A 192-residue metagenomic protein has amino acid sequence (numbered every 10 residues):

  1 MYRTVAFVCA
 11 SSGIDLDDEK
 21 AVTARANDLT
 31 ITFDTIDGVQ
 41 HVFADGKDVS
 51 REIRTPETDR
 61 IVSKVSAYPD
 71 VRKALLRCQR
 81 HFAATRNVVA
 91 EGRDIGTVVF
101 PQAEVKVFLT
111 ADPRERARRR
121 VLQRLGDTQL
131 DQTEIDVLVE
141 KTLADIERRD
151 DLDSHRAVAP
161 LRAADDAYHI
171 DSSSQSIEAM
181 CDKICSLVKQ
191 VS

Functional and structural regions predicted by a protein language model:
M1-P56: N-terminal phosphate/diphosphate-binding loop that engages ATP/GTP or pyrophosphate donors across diverse enzyme folds
T4, R25, A74, K141-D145 (+1 more regions): Amphipathic alpha-helical interaction/coupling elements
V8-S12, T32, Y68, C78 (+4 more regions): Conserved, well-folded catalytic cores of nucleic-acid-processing and energy-transducing macromolecular machines
F43-S50, R118, L122-G126, E140 (+1 more regions): NTP-dependent small-molecule kinase module
G46, L75, V89, I146 (+1 more regions): Residue-level signature of catalytic and energy-coupling elements of molecular machines, predominantly ATP/GTP-dependent
S50-G126: ATP-dependent NMP and nucleoside kinases share a basic, alpha-helical "lid"
L125-V137: Short helix-coil transition/hinge motifs at the ends and kinks of transmembrane helices, capturing the brief
I135, K141-D151: Hydrophobic, glycine- and aromatic-enriched re-entrant/interface helices and adjoining loop segments
